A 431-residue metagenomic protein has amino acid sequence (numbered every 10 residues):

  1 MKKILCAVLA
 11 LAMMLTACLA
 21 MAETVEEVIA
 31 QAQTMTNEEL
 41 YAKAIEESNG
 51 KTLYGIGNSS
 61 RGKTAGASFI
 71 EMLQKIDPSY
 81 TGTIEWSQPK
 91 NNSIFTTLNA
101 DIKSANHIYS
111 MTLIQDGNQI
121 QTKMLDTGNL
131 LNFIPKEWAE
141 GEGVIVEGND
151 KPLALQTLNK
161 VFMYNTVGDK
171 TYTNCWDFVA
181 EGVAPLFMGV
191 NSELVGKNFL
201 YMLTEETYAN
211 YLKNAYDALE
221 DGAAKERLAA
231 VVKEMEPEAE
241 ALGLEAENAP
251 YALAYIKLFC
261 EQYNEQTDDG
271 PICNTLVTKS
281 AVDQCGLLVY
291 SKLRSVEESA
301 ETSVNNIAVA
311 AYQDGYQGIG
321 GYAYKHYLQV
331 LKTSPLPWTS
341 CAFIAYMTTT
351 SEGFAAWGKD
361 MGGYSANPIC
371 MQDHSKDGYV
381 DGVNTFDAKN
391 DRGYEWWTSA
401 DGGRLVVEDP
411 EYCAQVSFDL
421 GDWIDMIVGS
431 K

Functional and structural regions predicted by a protein language model:
M1-N49, K431: Short, low-complexity disordered leader/linker segments with a strong preference for bacterial N-terminal type II
E23-Q33, E38, D391-K431: Conserved C-terminal helix/tail region of periplasmic/extracytoplasmic solute-binding proteins
T34-N49, S59-T81, F162, V296: Short, polar/charged alpha-helical segment
E46-E47, S104-I108, V146-E147, L153-T157 (+6 more regions): Extracellular/periplasmic catalytic domains that process cell-envelope and extracellular macromolecules
N49-L53, S79-G82, H107-M111, G182-L186 (+3 more regions): Loop/turn elements at helix/coil->beta-strand transitions in domains of secreted/extracellular proteins
K51-E71, I84-T97, H107-P271: Extracytoplasmic ligand-binding site segments that recognize negatively charged/polar headgroups
E247-Y251, E261-T333: Extracytoplasmic/periplasmic substrate-binding proteins
Y322-V407: Mature extracytoplasmic/periplasmic domains
